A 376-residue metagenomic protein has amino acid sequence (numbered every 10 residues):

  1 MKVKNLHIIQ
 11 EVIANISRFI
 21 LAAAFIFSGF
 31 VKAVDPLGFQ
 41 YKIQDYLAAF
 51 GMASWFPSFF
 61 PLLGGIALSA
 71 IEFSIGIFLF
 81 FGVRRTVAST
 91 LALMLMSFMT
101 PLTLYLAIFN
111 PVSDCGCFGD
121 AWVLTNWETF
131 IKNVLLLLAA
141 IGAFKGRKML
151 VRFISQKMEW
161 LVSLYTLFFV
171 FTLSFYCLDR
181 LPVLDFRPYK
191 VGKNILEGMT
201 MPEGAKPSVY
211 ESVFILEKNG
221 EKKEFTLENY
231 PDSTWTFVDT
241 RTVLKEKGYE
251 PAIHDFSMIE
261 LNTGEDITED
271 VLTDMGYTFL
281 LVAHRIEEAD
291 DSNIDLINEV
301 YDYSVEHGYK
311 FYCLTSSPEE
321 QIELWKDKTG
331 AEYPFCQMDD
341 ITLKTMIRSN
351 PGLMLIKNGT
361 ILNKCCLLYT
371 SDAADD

Functional and structural regions predicted by a protein language model:
E11-V34, S58-L102, A143: Functionalized membrane-embedded alpha-helices
I26, F311-L314, K328-N350: Short, internal strand/loop/helix patches that form the active-site neighborhood or redox-interaction surface
S97-L150: Membrane-embedded alpha-helical segments of integral membrane proteins
S155-P182: Internal/C-terminal transmembrane anchor helices
L173-I267: Membrane-interface segments at or immediately adjacent to transmembrane helices that form the boundary between
V271-E288: Short active-site neighborhood of thiol/selenol oxidoreductases, capturing the structured segment around
P351-K364: A short, hydrophobic beta-strand/beta-hairpin element that forms part of a small beta-sheet core
Y369-D375: Conserved small/polar residues in nucleotide/adenosyl-binding loops
